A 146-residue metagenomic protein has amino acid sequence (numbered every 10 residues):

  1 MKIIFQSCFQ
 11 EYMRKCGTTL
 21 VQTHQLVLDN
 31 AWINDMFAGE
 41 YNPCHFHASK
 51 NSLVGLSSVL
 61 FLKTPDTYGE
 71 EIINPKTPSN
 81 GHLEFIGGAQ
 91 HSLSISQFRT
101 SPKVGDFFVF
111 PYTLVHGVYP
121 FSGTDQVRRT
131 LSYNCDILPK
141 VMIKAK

Functional and structural regions predicted by a protein language model:
M1-V54: Signature of the catalytic double-stranded beta-helix
N34-V109, T113, Y119, D125-V127 (+2 more regions): Catalytic core of non-heme Fe(II) oxygenases with the double-stranded beta-helix
